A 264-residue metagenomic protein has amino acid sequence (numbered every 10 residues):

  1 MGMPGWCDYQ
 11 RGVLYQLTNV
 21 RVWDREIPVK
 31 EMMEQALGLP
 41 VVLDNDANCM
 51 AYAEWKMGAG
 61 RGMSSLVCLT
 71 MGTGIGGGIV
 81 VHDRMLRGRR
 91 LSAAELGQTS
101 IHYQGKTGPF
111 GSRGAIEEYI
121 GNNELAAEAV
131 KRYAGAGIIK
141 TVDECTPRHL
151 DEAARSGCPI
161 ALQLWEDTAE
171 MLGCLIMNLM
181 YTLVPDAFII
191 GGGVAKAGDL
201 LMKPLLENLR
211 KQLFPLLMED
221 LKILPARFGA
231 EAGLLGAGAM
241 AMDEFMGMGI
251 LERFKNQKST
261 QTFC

Functional and structural regions predicted by a protein language model:
D8-V13, E31-L39, A53-M63, M85 (+1 more regions): ATP-binding/phosphotransfer module of carbohydrate and carboxylate kinases, centering on a glycine-rich
G12-E26: A charged helix-plus-loop insertion that forms the helical arch/lid used to bind and gate nucleic-acid substrates
V42, L66-T70, G76-G78: Short glycine-aspartate micro-motif
L43-A47, A51: Short loop/edge segments at beta-strand edges and connector loops that shape dinucleotide/nucleotide cofactor-binding
N45, V81-H82: A cytosolic small-molecule/anion-sensing beta-strand core signal
D46, G72, A237: Active-site glycine-centered loops adjacent to acidic/histidine catalytic or metal-binding residues that shape
S92-G105: A short, polar/charged loop-to-alpha-helix boundary motif
